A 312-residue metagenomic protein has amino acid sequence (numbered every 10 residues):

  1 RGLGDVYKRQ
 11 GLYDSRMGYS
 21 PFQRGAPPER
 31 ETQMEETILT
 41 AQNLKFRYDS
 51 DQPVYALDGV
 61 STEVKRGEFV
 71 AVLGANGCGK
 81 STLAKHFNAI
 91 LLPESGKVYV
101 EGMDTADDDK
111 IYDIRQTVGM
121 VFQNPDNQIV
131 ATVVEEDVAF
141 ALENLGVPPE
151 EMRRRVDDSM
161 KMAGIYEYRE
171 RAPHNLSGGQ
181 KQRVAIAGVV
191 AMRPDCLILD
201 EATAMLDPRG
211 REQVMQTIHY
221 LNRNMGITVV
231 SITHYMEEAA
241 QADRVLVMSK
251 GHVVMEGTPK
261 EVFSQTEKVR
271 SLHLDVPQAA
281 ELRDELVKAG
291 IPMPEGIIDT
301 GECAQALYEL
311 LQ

Functional and structural regions predicted by a protein language model:
R1-Y7: Short, small-residue-biased leader/transition segments that mark boundaries at the very start of proteins
L73-A75: The feature captures the beta-strand-to-loop junction immediately N-terminal to the Walker
N88: Helix-to-loop junction immediately C-terminal to a conserved catalytic motif
G96-A106, I114: Conserved ABC transporter NBD signature motif
E150-Y168: Conserved ABC ATPase "signature" region
A172-L176, Q180: Conserved ABC ATPase signature
